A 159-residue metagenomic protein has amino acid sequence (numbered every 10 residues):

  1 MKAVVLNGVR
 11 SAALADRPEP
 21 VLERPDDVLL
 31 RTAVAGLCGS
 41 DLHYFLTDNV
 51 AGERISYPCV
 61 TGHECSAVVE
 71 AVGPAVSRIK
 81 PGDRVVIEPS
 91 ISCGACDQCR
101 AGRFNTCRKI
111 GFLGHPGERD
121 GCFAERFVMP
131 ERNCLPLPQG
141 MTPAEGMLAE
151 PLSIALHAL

Functional and structural regions predicted by a protein language model:
M1-K2: Extreme N-terminal starter segment of soluble prokaryotic enzymes
V5-L22, G39-A71, V86-I87, C107-D120: N-terminal glycine-rich cofactor-binding segment
R10-A12, S40, S77, G94 (+2 more regions): Glycine-centered loop/turn positions within well-structured domains that cap or flank conserved ligand/cofactor-binding
A15, L42, P81, C96-D97 (+1 more regions): Short glycine-/acidic-enriched loop or helix-start segments at secondary-structure transitions that form or flank
P20-A35, N49-D97, N133-G140: Glycine-rich beta-strand-centered segment in the early N-terminal region that forms part of a ligand/cofactor-binding
A35-G36, L152: Proline-glycine-enriched beta-turn/loop adjacent to the NAD(P) cofactor-binding site in Rossmann-like oxidoreductases
Y44, P74, S153: Short, glycine/acidic-enriched loop or turn micro-motifs at the edges of active sites
R54, C93-L159: NAD(P)H dinucleotide-binding glycine-rich loop of Rossmann-like/cofactor-binding domains, especially the beta1-alpha1
